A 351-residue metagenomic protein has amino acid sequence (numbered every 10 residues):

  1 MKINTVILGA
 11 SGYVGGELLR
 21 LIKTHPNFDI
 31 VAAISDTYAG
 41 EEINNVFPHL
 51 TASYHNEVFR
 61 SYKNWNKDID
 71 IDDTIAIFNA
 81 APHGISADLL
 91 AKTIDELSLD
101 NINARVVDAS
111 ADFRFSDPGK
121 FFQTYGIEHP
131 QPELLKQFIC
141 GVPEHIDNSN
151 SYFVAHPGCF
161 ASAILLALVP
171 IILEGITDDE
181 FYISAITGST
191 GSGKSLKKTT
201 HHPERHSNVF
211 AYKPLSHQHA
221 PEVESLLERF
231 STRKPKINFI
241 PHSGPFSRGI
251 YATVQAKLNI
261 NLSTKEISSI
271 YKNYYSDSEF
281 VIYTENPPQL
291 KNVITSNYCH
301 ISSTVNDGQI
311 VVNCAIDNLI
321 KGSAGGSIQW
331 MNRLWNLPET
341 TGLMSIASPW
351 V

Functional and structural regions predicted by a protein language model:
M1-N208, Y212-P214, T304-N306, V351: N-terminal Rossmann-like NAD(P) cofactor-binding subdomain of oxidoreductases, focused on the glycine-rich
G12, H83, P132, K136 (+8 more regions): Electropositive phosphate-/nucleotide-binding environments in soluble metabolic enzymes
L19, L165-I172, A220-E224, S268 (+2 more regions): Predominant activation on well-ordered alpha-helical scaffold segments within soluble catalytic domains
I30, D178-I183, K234-N238, F280-T284 (+1 more regions): A short coil-to-beta-strand element that immediately follows conserved catalytic motifs
N56, I139, E180, K236 (+3 more regions): A residue-level signal for beta-strand positions that form part of recognition/binding surfaces within mature
T199-I294, Y298: Contiguous C-terminal substrate-recognition/catalytic subdomains in enzyme active sites
A252-V351: C-terminal active-site/capping subdomain that shapes the small-molecule cofactor and substrate pocket of enzyme
